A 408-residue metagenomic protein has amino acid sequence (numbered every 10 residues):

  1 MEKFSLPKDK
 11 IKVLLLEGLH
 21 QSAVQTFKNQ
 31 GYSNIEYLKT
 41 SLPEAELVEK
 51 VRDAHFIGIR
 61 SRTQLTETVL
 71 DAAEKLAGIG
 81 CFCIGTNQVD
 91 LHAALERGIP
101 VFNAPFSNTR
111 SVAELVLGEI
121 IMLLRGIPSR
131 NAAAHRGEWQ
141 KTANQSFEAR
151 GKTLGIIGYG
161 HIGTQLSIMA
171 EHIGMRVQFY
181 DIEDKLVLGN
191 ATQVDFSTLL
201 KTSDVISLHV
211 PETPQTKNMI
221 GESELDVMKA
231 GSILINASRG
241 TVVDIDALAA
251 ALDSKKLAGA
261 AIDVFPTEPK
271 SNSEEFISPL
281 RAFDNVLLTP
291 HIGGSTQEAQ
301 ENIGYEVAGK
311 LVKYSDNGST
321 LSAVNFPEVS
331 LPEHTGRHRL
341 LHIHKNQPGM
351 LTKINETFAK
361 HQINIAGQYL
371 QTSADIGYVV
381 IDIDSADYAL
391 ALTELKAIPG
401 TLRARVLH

Functional and structural regions predicted by a protein language model:
M1-F102, L199-K201, G221-S223, V227 (+3 more regions): An N-terminal-biased, well-structured beta-alpha scaffold segment characteristic of Rossmann-like dinucleotide-binding
G31, T142-A230: Rossmann-like dinucleotide/phosphate-binding beta-alpha-beta segment
R62, D204, H209-E212, S238-R239 (+2 more regions): Short glycine-/small-residue-rich Rossmann-like dinucleotide-binding loops
L70, E74-A77, V89-V101, L208 (+2 more regions): Beta-strand-loop-alpha-helix segment that lines the small-molecule cofactor/substrate pocket of alpha/beta enzymes
R97-T153, I157, Q165-H172, S319-V324: Phosphate-binding beta-alpha-beta segment of Rossmann-like dinucleotide-binding domains, i.e., the NAD(P)
V101, Q178, G231-I233, A237-E333 (+2 more regions): Rossmann-like dinucleotide-binding domain for NAD(H)/NADP(H)
L321-H408: A conserved regulatory-domain signal marking ACT and ACT-like small-molecule sensing domains and adjacent regulatory
